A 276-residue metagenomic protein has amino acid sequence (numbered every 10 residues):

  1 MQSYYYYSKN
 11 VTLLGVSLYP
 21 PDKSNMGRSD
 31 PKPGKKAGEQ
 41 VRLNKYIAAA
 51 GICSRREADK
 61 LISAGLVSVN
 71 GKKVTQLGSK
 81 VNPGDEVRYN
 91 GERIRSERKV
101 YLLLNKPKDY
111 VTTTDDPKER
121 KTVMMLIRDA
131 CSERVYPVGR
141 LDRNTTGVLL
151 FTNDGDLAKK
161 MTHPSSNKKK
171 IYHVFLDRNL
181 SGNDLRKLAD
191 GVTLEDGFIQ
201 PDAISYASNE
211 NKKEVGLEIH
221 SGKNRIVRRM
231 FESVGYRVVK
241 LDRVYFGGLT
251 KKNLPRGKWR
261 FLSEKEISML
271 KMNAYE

Functional and structural regions predicted by a protein language model:
Q2-Y7, Y19: Low-complexity, intrinsically disordered or signal/transmembrane-proximal segments
L18-Y19, K23, G27-E276: Basic, flexible Lys/Arg- and Gly-enriched helix-loop patches that mediate nucleic-acid binding at interfaces with rRNA
